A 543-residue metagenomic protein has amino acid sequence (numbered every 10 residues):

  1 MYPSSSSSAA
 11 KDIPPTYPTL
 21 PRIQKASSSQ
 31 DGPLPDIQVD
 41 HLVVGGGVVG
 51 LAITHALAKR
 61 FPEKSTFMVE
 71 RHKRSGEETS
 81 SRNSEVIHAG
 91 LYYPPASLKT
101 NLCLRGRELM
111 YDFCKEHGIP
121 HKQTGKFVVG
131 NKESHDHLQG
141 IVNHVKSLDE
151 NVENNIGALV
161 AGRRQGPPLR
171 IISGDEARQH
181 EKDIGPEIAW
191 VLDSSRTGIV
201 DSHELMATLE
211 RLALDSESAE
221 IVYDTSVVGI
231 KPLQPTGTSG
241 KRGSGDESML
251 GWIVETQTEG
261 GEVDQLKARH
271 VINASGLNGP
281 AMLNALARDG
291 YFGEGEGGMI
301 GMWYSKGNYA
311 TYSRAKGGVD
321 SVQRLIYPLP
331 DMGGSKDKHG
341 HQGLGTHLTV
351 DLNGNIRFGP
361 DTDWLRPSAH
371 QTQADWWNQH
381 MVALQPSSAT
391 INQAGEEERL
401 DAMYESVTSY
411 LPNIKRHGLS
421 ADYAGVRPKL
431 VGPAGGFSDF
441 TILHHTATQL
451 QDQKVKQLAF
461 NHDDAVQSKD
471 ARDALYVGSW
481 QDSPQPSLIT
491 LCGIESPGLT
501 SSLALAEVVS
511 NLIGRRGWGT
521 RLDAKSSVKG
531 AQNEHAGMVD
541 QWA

Functional and structural regions predicted by a protein language model:
Y17-I23, N151-R163, L233-I253, G260-E262 (+3 more regions): Intrinsically disordered, low-complexity domain-flanking/linker segments in eukaryotic proteins, enriched
G32-V49, F67: Beta1/beta-strand and adjacent pyrophosphate-binding region of the FAD-binding site in flavoprotein oxidoreductases
A52, G245-G359, D363-Q371, Q393: Flavin-dependent oxidoreductases
A58-S80: Glycine-rich FAD pyrophosphate-binding loop
E85-H180, I188-A189, T346: Dinucleotide-binding Rossmann-like beta1-alpha1 core, especially the glycine-rich loop that anchors the ADP
L98-R105, K132-L138, D193-R211, V222 (+2 more regions): Short beta-strand to alpha-helix junction loop
L192-R269: Helical element adjacent to the flavin cofactor pocket in flavoenzyme catalytic cores
I391-A394, E398-W542: C-terminal catalytic lobe of FAD-dependent flavoproteins
